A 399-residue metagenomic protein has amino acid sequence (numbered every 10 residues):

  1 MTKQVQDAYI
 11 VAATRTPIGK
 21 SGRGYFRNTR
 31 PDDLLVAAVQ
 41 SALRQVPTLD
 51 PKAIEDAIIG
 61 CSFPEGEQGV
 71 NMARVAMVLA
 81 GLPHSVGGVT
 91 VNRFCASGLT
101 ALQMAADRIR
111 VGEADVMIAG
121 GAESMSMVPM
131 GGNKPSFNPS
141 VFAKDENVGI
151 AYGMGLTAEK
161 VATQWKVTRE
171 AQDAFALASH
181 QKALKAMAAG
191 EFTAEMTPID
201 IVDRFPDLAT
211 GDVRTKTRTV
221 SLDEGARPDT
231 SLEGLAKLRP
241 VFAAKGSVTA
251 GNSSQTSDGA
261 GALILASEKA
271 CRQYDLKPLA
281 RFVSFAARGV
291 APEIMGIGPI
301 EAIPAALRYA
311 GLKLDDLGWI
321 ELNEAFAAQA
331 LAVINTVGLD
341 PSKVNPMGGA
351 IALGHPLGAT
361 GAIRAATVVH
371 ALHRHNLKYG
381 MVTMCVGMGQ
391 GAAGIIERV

Functional and structural regions predicted by a protein language model:
T2-A76, A80, K160-R169, S179 (+4 more regions): Conserved active-site "lid/cap" helical segment
T2-P31, S231-I297, E301, R308 (+3 more regions): Condensing-enzyme catalytic core mediating Claisen C-C bond formation in acyl metabolism
R15-T16, N28, A37, T48 (+3 more regions): N-terminal extracellular/periplasmic Venus flytrap/periplasmic-binding protein-like
T29, C61-D115, G149-L156, P228-Q255 (+3 more regions): Conserved catalytic cysteine-centered active-site region of acyl-thioester-dependent Claisen-condensing enzymes
E55, I59, L156, F192-F205 (+1 more regions): Active-site pocket-lining segment
V91-A122, A162-F192, A262-K269, I334 (+2 more regions): Active-site-proximal alpha-helical scaffold in enzymes
V111-W165: Flexible glycine-/small-residue-enriched beta->alpha junction loops that bind anionic phosphate/pyrophosphate groups
